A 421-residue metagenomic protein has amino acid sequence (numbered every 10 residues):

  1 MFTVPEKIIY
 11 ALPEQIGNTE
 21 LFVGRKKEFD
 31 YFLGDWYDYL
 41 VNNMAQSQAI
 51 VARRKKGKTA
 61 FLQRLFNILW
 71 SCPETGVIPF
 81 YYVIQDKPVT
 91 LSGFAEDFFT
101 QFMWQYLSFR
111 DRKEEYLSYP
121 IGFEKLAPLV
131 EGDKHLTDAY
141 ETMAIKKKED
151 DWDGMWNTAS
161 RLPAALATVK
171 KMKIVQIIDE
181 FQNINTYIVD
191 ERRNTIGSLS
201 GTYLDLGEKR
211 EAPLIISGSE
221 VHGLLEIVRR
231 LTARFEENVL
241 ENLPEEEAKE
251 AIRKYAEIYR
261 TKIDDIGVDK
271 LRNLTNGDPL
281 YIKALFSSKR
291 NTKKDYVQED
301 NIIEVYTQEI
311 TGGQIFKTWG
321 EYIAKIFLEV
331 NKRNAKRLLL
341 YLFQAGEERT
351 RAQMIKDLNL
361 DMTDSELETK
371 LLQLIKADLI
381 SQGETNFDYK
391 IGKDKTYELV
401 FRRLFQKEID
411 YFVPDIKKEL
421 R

Functional and structural regions predicted by a protein language model:
M1-R54, A60-C72: Walker A/P-loop-proximal flanking segment of P-loop NTPase domains
Q46-Q48, A52-D190, S365: P-loop NTPase nucleotide-binding core
T168-K170, I174-I177, N183-R229: Sensor-1/coupling segment of RecA-like P-loop NTPase cores
I227-N242: A short helix-turn-beta junction within AAA+ P-loop NTPase domains corresponding to the substrate/partner-engaging
V239-G267, N273-L274, L285: Conserved small helical "lid"/interfacial subdomain of P-loop NTPases
I282-M362, D410-L420: Winged-helix-like regulatory helical subdomains adjacent to P-loop NTPase cores
L360-D378: Short amphipathic alpha-helical interaction segments
K395-R421: Short, amphipathic alpha-helical interaction segments positioned at domain boundaries
